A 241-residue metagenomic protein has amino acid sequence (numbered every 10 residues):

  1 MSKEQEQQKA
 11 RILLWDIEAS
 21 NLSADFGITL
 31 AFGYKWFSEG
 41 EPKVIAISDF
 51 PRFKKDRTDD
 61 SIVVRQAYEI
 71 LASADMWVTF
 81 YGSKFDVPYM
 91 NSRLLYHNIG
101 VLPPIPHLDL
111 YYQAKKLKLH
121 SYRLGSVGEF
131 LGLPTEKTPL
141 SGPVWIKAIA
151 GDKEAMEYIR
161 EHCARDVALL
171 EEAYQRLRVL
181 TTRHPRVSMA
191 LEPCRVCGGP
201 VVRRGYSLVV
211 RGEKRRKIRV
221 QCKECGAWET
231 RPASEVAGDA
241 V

Functional and structural regions predicted by a protein language model:
M1-A72: Conserved RNase H-like, two-metal-ion catalytic cores of nucleic-acid enzymes
P42-S126, F130: Conserved DEDDh/DEDDy metal-dependent 3′-5′ exonuclease domain
V78, S126-A190: Acidic, Mg2+-coordinating catalytic module of metal-dependent nucleases/exonucleases that use a two-metal-ion mechanism
M189-C194, R219: Residues immediately within or flanking Cys/His clusters that coordinate Zn2+ in small zinc-binding modules
C194-G198, C222-C225: Short cysteine-rich clusters marking metal-coordination/redox-active sites
G199-G205, T230: Short functional micro-motifs and their immediate structural scaffolds
S207-R219: Short linker/helix segments within small regulatory modules
I218-V241: Short metal-binding segments enriched for Cys and/or His
